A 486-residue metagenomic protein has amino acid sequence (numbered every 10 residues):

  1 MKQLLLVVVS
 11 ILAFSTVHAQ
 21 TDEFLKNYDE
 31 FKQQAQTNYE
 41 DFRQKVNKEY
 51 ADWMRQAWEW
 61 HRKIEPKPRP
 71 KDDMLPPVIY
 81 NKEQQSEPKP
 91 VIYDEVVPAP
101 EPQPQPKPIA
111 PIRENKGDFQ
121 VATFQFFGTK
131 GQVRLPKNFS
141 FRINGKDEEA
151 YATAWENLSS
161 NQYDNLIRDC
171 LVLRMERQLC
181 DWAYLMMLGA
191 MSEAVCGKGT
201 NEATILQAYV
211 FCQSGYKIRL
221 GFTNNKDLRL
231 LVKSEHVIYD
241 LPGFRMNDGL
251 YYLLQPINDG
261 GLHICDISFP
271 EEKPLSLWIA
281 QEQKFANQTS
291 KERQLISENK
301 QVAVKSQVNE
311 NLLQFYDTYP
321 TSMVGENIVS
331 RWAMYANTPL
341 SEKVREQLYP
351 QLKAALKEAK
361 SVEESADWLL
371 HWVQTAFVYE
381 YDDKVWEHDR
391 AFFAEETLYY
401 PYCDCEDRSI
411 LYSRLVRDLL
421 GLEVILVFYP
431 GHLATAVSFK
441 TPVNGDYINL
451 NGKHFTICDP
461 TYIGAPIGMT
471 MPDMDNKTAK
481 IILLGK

Functional and structural regions predicted by a protein language model:
L4-A13: Sec-dependent N-terminal signal peptides
S15-A19: Sec/Tat signal peptide C-region and signal peptidase I cleavage site
D29-K32, Q36-V210, S214: Long, contiguous, compositionally biased segments that the model treats as domain-scale units
A35, Y39, R43-V46, Y50 (+11 more regions): Sec/Tat-exported extracytoplasmic proteins
R134-K137, G145-M187, A333-Y399, T461: Secondary-structure boundary elements
S192, K198, E202, L206-K357: Extended, non-transmembrane interaction/recognition domains
A194-Q207, E380-K440: Active-site neighborhood of thiol-dependent amide/isopeptide-bond enzymes
I218-N247, K357-K360, D407-K486: Hydrophobic/aromatic-rich core segments of domains that either
